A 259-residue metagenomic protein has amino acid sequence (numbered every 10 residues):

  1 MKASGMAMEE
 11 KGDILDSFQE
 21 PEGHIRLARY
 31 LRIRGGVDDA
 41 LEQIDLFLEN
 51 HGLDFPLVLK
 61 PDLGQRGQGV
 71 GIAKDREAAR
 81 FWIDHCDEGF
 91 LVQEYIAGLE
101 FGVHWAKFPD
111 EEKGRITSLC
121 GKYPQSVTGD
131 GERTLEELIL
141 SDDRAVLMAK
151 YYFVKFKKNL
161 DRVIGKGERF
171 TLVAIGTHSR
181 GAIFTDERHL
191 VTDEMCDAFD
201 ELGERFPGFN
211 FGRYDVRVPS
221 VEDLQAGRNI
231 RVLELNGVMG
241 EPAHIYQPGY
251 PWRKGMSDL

Functional and structural regions predicted by a protein language model:
M1-E9: General N-terminal leader/first-domain-start detector
G5, Q93-Y95, F206-P207: Short Gly/Pro-enriched turn/cap motifs at secondary-structure boundaries
K11-Y152, T192-C196: Active-site nucleotide/adenylate-binding loops and adjacent lid/helix of ATP-dependent enzymes
G98-E100, P109-I116, G208-F211, L224-I230 (+1 more regions): Coil-to-beta-strand transition motifs
G102, E112-R115, N159-V163, E168-T171 (+1 more regions): Conserved active-site beta-strand-loop modules that form the wall/rim of enzyme catalytic pockets and either contain
I139-A226: A long amphipathic alpha-helix within ATP-dependent nucleotide-binding catalytic cores
P219-L259: C-terminal active-site "lid" helix and adjoining low-complexity regulatory extension at the edge of ATP-using catalytic
